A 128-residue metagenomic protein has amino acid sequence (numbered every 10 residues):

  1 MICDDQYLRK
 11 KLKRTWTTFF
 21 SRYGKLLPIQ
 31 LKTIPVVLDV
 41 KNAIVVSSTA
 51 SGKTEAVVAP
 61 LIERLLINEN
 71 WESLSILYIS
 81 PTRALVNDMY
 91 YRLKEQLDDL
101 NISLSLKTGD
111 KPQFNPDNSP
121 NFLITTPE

Functional and structural regions predicted by a protein language model:
M1-I29: Pre-P-loop entry segment of helicase/translocase ATPase cores
D5, Y23-E128: Conserved P-loop/Walker A NTP-binding site and adjacent catalytic elements of P-loop NTPases
